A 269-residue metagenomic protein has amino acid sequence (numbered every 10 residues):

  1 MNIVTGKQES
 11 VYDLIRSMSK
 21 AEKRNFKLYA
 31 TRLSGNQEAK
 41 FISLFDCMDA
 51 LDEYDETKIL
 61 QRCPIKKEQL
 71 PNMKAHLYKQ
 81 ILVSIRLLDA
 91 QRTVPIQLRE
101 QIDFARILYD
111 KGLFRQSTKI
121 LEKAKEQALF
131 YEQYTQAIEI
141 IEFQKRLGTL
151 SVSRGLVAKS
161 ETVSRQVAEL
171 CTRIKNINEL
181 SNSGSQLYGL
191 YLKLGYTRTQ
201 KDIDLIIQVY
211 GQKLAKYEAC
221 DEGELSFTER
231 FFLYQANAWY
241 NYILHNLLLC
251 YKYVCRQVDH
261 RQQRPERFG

Functional and structural regions predicted by a protein language model:
M1-L113, T149: Intrinsically disordered, low-complexity protein-interaction/activation regions
M18, I102, L108-D110, Q116 (+2 more regions): Hydrophobic/aromatic side-chain positions at a characteristic register within alpha-helices of tetratricopeptide repeats
Q91-R99, I138, K145, I177-S181 (+2 more regions): Start-of-helix signal in alpha-solenoid helical-repeat scaffolds, especially tetratricopeptide repeats
F104-D110, E142-S151, S183-I203, F231-N246 (+1 more regions): Tandem amphipathic alpha-helical repeat scaffolds
F114, Y134, R154, L247-L248: TPR-repeat structural position
E122-F130, R165-T172, Q208-E222, V254-E266: Amphipathic alpha-helical segments of tetratricopeptide repeats
A124-S153, R261-F268: Short, charge-rich amphipathic alpha-helical segments embedded in non-transmembrane helical bundles/solenoids
